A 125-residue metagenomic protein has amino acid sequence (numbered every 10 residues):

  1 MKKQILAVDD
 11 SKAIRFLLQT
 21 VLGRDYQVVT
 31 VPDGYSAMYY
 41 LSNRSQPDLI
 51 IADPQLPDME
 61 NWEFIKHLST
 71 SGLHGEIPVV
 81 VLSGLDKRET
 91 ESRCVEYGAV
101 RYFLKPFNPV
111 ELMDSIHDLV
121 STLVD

Functional and structural regions predicted by a protein language model:
K2-K12, L18-Q19, I50: Conserved acidic segment of CheY-like receiver
K12-T30, Y97: Two-component/phosphorelay signaling modules centered on CheY-like receiver
P32-L49: Acidic, metal-coordinating helix/loop segments flanking the phosphotransfer/catalytic sites of two-component signaling
Y39, W62-G75: Short amphipathic alpha-helix used as the core "switch/output" element in two-component signaling
D53-P54, S83: Active-site residues of response regulator receiver
P57, K87, P106: The feature encodes the CheY-like receiver
E63, D86-R101, D114: Alpha4 helix (beta4-alpha4-beta5 surface) of REC/receiver domains from two-component response regulators
F107-I116: C-terminal output helix
